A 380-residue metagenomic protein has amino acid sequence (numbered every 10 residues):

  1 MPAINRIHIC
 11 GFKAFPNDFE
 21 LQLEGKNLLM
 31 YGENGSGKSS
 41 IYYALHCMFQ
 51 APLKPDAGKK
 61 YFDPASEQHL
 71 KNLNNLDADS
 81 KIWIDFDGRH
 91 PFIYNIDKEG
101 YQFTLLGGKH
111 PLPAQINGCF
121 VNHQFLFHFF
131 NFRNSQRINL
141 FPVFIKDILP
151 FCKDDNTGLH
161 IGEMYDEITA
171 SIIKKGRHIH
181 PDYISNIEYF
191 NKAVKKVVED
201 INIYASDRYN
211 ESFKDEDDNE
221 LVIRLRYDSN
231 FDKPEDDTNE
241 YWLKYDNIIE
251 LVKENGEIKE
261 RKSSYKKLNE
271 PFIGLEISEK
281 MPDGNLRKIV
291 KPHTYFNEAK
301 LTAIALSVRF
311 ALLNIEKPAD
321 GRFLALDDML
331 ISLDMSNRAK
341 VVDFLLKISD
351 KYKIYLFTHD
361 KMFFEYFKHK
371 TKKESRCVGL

Functional and structural regions predicted by a protein language model:
M1-F19: N-terminal pre-Walker A segment at the start of P-loop NTPase domains
E24-D63, E298-L312: Phosphate-binding glycine-rich loops of NTP-binding sites
Y31-S36, G274-R309, L333: Conserved ABC ATPase signature
Y42-Y101, G162-D166, I173, I184 (+3 more regions): Conserved P-loop NTP-binding catalytic core
D85-I201: Coupling/switch segment of ABC-type P-loop NTPase heads
N186-S264: Amphipathic alpha-helical domain-onset/packing element
A319, S332-M335, A339: Conserved D-loop-proximal element of ABC-family nucleotide-binding domains
K340-L380: C-terminal lobe/lid and adjacent interdomain/linker elements of RecA-like ASCE P-loop ATPase modules
